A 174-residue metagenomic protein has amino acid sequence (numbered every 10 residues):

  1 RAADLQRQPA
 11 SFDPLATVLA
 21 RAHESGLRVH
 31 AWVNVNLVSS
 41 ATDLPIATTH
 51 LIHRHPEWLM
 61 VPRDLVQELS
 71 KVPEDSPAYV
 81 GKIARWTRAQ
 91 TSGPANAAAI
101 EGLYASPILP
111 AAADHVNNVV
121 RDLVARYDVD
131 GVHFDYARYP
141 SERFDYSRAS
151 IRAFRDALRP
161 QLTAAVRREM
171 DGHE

Functional and structural regions predicted by a protein language model:
R1-A3, Q8, F12-L15: Trp/Phe/Arg-rich N-terminal binding region typifying the photolyase-homology
L5-Q8, A20, A31, N36-R126: Active-site-adjacent "subsite" loops/lids of carbohydrate-active enzymes
A16-H23: Anion (oxyanion) recognition and catalysis
H23-V29, D128-D130: Short, well-ordered coil/turn segments that N-cap beta-strands
V38-T49, P94, L109, R126-E174: Active-site-proximal loop/short-helix segments that contain or immediately flank catalytic acid/base residue(s)
